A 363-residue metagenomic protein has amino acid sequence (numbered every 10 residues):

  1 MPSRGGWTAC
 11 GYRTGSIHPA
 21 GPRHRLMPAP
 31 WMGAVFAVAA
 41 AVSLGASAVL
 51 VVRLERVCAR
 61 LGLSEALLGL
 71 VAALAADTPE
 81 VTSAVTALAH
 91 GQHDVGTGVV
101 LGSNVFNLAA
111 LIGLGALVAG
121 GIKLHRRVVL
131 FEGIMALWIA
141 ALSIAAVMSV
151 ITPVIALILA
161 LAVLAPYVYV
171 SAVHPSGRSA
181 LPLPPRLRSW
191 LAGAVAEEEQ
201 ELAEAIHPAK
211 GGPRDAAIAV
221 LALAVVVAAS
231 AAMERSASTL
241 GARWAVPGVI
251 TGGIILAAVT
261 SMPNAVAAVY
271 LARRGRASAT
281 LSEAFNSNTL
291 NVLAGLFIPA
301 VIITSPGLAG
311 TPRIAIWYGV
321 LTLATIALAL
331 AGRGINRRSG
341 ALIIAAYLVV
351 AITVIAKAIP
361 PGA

Functional and structural regions predicted by a protein language model:
R13, H18-A363: Hydrophobic alpha-helical segments, chiefly the membrane-spanning helices and signal/signal-anchor peptides
